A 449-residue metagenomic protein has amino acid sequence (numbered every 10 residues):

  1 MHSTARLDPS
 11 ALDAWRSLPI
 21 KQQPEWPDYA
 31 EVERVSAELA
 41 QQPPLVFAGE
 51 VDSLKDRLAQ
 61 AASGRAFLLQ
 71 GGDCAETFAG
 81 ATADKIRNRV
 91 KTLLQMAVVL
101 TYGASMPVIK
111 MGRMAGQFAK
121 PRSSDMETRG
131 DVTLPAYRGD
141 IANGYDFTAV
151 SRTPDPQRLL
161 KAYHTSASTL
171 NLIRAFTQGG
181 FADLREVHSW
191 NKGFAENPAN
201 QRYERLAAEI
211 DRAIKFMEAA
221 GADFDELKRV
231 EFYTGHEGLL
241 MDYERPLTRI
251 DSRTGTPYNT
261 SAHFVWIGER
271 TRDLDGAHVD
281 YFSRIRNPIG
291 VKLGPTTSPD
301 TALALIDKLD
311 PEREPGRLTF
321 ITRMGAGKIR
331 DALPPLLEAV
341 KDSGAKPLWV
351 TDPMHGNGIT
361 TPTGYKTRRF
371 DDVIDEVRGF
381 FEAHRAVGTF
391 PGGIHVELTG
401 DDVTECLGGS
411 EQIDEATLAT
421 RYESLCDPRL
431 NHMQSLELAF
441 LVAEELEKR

Functional and structural regions predicted by a protein language model:
M1-D140: Long, contiguous, compositionally biased segments that the model treats as domain-scale units
S53-K55, D275-H278, L305, P334-L336: Glycine-rich, charged/polar anion/phosphate-binding loops that engage phosphate groups from diverse ligands
G64-R65, W349-T351: Short coil-to-beta-strand
F67-D73, S283-I285, E314-G316, H355-T360: Short acidic (Asp/Glu) and glycine-rich catalytic loops that position anionic groups and cofactors
G72, G112, G294, M354 (+1 more regions): Anionic group-transfer/hydrolysis microenvironments
E76, A81-G325, R368, G393-H395 (+1 more regions): Active-site-facing alpha/beta catalytic cores
A302-L305, P311, R317-W349, H355-S410: Non-transmembrane, aqueous-exposed alpha-helical and coiled segments at domain scale
